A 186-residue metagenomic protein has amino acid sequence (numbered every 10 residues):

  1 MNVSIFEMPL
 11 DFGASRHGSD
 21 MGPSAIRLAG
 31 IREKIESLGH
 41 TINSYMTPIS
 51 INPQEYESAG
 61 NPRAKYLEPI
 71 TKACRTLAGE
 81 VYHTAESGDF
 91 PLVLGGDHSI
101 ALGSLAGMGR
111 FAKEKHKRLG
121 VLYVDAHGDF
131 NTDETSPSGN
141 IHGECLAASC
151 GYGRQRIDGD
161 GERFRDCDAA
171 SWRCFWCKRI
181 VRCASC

Functional and structural regions predicted by a protein language model:
N2-C186: Conserved alpha-helical scaffold segments that buttress catalytic/binding sites
